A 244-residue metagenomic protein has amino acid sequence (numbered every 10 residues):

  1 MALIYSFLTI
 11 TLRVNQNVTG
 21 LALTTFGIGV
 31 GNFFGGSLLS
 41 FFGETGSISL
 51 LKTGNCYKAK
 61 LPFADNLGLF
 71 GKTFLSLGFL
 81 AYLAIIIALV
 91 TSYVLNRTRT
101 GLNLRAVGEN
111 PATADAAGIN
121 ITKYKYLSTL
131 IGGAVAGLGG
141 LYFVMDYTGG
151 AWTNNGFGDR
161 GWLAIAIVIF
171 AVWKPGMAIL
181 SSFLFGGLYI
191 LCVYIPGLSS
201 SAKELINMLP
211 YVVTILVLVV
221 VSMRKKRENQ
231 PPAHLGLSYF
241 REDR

Functional and structural regions predicted by a protein language model:
M1-V30, Y189: Alpha-helical transmembrane segments within multi-pass membrane transporters and channels
L3, F7-T11, F33-S37, Y93-R97 (+3 more regions): Membrane-interface helix caps of multi-pass small-molecule transporters
V14-L23, G46, N103, N155-F157: Cytoplasmic-side transmembrane-helix entry/capping segments in multi-pass membrane proteins
I28-N32, A81-S92, G132-G140, A164-F170 (+2 more regions): Hydrophobic core segments of alpha-helical transmembrane domains in multi-pass membrane transport and ion-translocation
V30-N96, A202-I206, P232-R244: Transmembrane helix-bundle core of multi-pass membrane transporters and related energy-transducing complexes
T73-A151, P175, L180: Helix-loop-helix "hairpin" substructures at the membrane interface of multi-pass membrane proteins
E109-A116, T122-K123, I195-R244: Cytosolic-side transmembrane-helix boundaries in multi-pass membrane proteins
A136, D146-Y211: Transmembrane alpha-helical segments in multi-pass inner-membrane proteins
